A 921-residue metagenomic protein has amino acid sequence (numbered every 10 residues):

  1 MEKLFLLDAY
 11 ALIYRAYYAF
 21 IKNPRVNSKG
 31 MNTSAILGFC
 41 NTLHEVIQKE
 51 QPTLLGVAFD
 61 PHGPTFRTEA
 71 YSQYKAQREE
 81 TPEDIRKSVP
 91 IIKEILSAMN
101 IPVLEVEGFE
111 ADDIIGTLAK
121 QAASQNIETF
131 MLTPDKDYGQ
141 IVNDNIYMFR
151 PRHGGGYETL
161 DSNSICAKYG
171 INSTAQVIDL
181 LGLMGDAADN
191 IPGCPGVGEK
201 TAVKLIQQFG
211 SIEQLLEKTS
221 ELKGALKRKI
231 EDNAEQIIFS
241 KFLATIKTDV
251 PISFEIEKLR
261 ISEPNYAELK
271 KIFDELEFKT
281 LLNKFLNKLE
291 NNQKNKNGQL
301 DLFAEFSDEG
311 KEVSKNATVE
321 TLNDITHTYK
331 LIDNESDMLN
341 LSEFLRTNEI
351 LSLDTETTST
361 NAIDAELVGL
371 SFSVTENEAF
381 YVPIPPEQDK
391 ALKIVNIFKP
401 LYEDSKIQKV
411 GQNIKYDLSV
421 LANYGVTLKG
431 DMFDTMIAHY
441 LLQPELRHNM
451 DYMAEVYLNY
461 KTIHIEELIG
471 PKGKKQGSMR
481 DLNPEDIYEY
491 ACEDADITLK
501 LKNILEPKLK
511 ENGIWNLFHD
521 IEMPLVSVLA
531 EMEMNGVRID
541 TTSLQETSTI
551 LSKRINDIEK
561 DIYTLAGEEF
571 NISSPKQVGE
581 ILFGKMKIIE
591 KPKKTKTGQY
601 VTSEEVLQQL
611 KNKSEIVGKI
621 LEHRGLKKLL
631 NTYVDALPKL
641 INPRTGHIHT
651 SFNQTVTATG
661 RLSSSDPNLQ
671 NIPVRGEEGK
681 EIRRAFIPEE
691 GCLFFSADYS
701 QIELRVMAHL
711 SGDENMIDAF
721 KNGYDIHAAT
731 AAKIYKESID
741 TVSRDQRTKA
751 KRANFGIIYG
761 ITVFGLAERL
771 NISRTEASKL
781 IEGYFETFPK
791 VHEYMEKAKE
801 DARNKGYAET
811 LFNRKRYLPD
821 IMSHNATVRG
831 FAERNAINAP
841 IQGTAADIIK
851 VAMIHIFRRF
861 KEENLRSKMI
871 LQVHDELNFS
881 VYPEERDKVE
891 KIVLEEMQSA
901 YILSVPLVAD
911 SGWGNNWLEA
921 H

Functional and structural regions predicted by a protein language model:
L4-F5, R15-G56, S72-Q73, Q77-D84 (+5 more regions): Conserved RNase H-like, two-metal-ion catalytic cores of nucleic-acid enzymes
K22-V26, A76-I252, E455-Y457: Extended two-metal-dependent nuclease catalytic cores across DNA- and RNA-processing enzymes
Q73-K87, N143-I171, K227-K229, F380-I397 (+3 more regions): Short alpha-helix plus adjacent loop in nuclease-associated cores
T129, L353, F433-T435, E689-I702: Conserved catalytic palm subdomain of right-hand nucleotidyl-transferase polymerases, strongest for RNA-directed enzymes
N233-P385, Q412, E445, M453 (+10 more regions): Conserved "right-hand" nucleotidyltransferase catalytic core of DNA-directed polymerases
G477-R480, M534, K593, N642-T645 (+6 more regions): Conserved catalytic core of nucleic-acid polymerases
L509-I521, L525, I848, A852-V873 (+1 more regions): Active-site palm subdomain of RNA-directed nucleic acid polymerases
K553, D557-K560, T564-G618, E786-N838 (+1 more regions): C-terminal polymerase-core module
